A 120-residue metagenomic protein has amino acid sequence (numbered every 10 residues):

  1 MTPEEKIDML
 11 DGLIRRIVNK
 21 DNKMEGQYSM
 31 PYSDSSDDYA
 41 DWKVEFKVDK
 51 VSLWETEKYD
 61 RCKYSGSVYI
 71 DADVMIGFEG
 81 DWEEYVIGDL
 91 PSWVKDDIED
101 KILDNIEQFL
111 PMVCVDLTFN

Functional and structural regions predicted by a protein language model:
T2-D41: Negatively charged, low-complexity tracts enriched in Asp/Glu with abundant Ser/Thr
N19-N22, D97, N105, N120: Detector for Asparagine
Q27-M112: Acidic, low-complexity, intrinsically disordered interaction modules
V113-N120: Short acidic DE-rich linear segments
